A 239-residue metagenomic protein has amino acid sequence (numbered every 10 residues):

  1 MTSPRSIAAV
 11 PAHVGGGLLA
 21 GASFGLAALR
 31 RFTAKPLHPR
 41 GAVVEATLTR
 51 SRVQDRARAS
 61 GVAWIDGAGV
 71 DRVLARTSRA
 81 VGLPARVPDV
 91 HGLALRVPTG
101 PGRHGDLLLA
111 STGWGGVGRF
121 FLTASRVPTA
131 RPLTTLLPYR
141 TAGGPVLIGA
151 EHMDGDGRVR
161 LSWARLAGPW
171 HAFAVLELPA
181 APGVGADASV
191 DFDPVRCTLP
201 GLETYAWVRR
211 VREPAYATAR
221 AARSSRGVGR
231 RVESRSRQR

Functional and structural regions predicted by a protein language model:
M1-R239: Active-site-adjacent core segments of small-molecule enzymes
